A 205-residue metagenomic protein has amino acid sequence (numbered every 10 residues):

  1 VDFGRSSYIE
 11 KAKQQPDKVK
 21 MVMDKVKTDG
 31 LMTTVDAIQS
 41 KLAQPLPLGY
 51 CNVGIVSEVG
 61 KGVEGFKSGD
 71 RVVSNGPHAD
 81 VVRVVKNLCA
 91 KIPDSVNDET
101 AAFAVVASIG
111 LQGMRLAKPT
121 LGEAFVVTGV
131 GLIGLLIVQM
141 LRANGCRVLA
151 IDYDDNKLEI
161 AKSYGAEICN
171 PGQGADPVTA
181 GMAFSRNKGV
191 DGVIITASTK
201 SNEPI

Functional and structural regions predicted by a protein language model:
V1-N52: N-terminal glycine-rich beta->alpha transition that marks the start or flank of a dinucleotide-binding site
T33-L42, C51-N75: A glycine-/small-residue-rich N-terminal strand-loop-strand element that serves as the cofactor-binding glycine loop
P47, N75-K86: A structural motif shared across PLP-dependent enzymes of the aminotransferase-like
K67-S68, V85, T120: Residue-level recognition of short, solvent-exposed, well-ordered loop/turn junctions that link secondary-structure
R71, N97-G174: Mid-domain Rossmann-like dinucleotide-binding core that forms the NAD(H)/NADP(H) cofactor-binding site
V82-V96: Short, compositionally biased
P119, E159, E167-I205: Glycine-rich cofactor phosphate-binding loops and adjacent beta1-alpha1 units of small-molecule cofactor enzyme domains
